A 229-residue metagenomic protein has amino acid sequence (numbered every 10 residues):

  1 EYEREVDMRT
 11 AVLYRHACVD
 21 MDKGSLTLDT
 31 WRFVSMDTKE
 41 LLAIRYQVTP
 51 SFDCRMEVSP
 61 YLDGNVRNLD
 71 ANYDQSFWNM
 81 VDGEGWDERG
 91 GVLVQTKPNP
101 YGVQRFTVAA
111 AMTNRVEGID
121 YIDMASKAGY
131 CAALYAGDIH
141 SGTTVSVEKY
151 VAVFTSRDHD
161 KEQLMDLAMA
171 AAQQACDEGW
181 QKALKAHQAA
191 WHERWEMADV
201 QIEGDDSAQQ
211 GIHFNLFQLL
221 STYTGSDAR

Functional and structural regions predicted by a protein language model:
E1-R229: Acidic/polar, glycine-enriched structural segments that form the non-catalytic walls/loops of the carbohydrate-binding
